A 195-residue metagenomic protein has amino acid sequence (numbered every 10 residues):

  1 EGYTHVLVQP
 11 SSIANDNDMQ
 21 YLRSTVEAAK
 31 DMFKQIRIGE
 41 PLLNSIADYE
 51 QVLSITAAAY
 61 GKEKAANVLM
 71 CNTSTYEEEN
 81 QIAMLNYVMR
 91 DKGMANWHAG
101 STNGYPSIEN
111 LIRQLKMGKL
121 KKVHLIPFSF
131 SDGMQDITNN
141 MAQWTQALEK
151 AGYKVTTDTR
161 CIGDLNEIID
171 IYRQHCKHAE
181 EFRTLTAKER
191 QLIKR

Functional and structural regions predicted by a protein language model:
E1-R195: Extended amphipathic ligand-handling, pore-lining, and cofactor/metal-binding catalytic surfaces
